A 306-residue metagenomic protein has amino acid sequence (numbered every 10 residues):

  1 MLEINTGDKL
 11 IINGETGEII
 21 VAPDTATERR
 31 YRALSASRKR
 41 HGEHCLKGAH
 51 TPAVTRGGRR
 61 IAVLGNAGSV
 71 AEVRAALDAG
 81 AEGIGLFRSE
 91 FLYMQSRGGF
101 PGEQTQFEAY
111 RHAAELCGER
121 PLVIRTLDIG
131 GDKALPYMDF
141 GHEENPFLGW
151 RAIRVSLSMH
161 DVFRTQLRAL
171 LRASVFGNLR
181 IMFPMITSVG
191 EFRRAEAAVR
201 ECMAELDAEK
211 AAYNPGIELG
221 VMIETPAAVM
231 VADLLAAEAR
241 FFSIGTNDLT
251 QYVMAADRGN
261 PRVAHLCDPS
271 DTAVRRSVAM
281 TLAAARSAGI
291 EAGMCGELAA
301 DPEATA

Functional and structural regions predicted by a protein language model:
M1, P23-D24, P101-G102: General structural signal for secondary-structure boundaries
M1-K9: Conformationally flexible catalytic loops at phosphate/diphosphate-handling active centers
I4, T16-Y31: Short, Lys/Arg- and Gly-enriched loop/turn segments at beta-strand edges
E15-T16, G57: Residue-level recognition of short loop/turn positions
L34-R38: Feature 9007 captures long, charged alpha-helical oligomerization segments
R40-A306: Conserved alpha/beta-domain cores
